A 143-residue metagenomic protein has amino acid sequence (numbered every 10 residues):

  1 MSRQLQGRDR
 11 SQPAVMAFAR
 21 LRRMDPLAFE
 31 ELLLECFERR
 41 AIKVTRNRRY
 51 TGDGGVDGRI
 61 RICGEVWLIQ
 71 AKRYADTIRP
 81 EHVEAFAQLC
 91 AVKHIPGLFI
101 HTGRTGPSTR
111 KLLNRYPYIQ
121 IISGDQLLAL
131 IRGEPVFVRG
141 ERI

Functional and structural regions predicted by a protein language model:
M1-I143: Mixed-charge (Asp/Glu-Lys/Arg
